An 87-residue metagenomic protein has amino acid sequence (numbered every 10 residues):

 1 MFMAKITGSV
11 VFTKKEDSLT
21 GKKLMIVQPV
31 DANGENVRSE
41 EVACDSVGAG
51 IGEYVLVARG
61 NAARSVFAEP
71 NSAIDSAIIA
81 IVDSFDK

Functional and structural regions predicted by a protein language model:
M1-E35: N-terminal first-folded block
K14, R38, A63-F67: A short, acidic/glycine-rich surface segment
V30, C44-S46, G60, V82: A structural micro-motif recognizing beta-strand termini and the immediately following turn/loop segments
S39-A43: Short alpha-helix capping/helix-loop boundary micro-motifs
L56-K87: C-terminal structural segments of small proteins and small subunits
